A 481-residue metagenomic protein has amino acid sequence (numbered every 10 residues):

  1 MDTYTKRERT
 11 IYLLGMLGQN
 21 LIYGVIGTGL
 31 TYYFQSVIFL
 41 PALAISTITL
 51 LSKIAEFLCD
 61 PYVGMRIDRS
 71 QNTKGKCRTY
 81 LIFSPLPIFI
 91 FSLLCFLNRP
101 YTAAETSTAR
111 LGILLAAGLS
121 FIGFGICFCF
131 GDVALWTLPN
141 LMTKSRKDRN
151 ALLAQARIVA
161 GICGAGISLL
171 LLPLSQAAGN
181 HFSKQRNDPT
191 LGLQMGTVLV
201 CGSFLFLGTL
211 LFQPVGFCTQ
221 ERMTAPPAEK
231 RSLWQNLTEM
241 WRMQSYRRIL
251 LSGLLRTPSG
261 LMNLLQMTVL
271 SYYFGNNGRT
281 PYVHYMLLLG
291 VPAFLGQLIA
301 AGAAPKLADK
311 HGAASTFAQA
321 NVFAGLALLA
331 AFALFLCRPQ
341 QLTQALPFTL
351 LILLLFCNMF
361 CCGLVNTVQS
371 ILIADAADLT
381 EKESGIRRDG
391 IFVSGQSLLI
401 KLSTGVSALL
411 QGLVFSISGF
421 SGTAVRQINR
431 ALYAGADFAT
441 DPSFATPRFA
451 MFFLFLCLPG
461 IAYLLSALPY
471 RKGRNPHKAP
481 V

Functional and structural regions predicted by a protein language model:
M1-V481: Membrane-embedded alpha-helical bundles of multi-pass transporters/translocases, especially carrier/permease families
